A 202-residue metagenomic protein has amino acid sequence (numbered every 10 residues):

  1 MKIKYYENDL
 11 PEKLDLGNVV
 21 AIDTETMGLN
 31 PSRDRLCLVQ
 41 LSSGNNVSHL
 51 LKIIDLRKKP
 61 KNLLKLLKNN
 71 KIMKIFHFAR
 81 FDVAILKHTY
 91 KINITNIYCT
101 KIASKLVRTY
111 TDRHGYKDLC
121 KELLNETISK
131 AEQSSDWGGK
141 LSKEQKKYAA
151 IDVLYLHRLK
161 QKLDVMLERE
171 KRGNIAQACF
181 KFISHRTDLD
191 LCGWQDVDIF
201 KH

Functional and structural regions predicted by a protein language model:
M1-C37, L41-H202: DEDD superfamily 3′-5′ metal-dependent exonuclease/proofreading module
